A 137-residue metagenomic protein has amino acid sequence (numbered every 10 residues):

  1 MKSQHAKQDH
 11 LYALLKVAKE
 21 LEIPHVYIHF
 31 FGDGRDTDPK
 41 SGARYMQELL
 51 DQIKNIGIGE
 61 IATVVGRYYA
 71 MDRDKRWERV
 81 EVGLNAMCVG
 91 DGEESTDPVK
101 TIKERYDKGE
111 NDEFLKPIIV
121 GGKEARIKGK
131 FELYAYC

Functional and structural regions predicted by a protein language model:
K2-C137: …; additionally, a secondary subgroup of soluble metalloenzymes is captured
